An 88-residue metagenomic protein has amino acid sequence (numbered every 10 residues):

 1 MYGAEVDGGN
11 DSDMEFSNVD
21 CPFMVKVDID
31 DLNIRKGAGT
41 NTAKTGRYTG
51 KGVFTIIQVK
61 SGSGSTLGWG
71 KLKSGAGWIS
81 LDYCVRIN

Functional and structural regions predicted by a protein language model:
M1-E5, T45-I87: SH3/SH3-like beta-barrel superfamily modules
E5-N33, G46-G50, S65, V85-N88: SH3-family beta-barrel domains
N18-D20, T40, Q58: Residue-level detector of functional hotspots within protein domains
I34-G37, V53-F54: Eukaryotic modular interaction domains in large regulatory/scaffold proteins
A38-K44: Short alpha-helix capping/helix-loop boundary micro-motifs
